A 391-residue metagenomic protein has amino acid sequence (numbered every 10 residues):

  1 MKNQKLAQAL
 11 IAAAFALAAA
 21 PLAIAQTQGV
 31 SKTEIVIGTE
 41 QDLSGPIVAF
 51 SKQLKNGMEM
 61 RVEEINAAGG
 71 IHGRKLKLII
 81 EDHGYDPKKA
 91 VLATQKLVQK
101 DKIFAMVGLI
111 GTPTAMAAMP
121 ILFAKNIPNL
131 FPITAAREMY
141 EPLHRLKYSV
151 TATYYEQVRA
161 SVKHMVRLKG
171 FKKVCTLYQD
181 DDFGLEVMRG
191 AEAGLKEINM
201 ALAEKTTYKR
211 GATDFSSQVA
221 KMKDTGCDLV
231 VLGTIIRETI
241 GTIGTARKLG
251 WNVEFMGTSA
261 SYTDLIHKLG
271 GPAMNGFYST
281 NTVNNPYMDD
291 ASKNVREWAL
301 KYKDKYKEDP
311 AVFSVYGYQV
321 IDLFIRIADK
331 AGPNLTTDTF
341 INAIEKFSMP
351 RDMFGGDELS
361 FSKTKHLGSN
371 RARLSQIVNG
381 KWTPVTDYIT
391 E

Functional and structural regions predicted by a protein language model:
M1-V36, I389-E391: Short, low-complexity disordered leader/linker segments with a strong preference for bacterial N-terminal type II
A25-T39, A67-L76, V166-K172: Immediate post-signal peptide segment of exported/extracytoplasmic ligand-binding proteins
G29-E59, E81-K88, I110-P113, L177-E186 (+3 more regions): Extracytoplasmic "Venus flytrap"
E34-V36, A49-N56, E64, A68-Y140 (+2 more regions): Beta-alpha junction/loop-to-helix N-cap segments that form part of ligand/metal-binding clefts
D42, E63, D322-K330: Short glycine/serine- and small hydrophobic-enriched flexible loop segments
K88, K102-K205, E254-S279: Extracytoplasmic ligand/sensor domains, especially the bilobed periplasmic-binding protein
I243-G317, P384, Y388-T390: Extracellular/periplasmic periplasmic-binding protein-like sensory domains
D304-S314, I325-W382: Segments of small-molecule ligand-sensing domains
